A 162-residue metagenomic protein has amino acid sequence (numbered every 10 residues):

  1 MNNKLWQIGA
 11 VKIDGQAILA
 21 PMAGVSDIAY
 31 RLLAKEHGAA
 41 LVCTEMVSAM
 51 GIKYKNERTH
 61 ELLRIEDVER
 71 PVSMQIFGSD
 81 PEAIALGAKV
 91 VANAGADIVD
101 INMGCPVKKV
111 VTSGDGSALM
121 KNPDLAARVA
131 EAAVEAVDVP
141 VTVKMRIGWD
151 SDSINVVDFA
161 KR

Functional and structural regions predicted by a protein language model:
M1-L5, G9, I13-I18, A23 (+4 more regions): Alpha/beta catalytic cores of nucleotide-metabolism and tRNA/nucleoside-modifying enzymes
N2-Q7, M22-D97: Glycine-rich, positively charged N-terminal anion/phosphate-binding segment
I13, D67-R70, T112: Short glycine-enriched loop/turn motifs at secondary-structure junctions
Q16-I18, L41, P71-Q75, I98-D100 (+2 more regions): Structural preference for beta-strand elements that scaffold enzyme active sites
E36, E82-L119, P123-R162: Alpha/beta enzyme core
